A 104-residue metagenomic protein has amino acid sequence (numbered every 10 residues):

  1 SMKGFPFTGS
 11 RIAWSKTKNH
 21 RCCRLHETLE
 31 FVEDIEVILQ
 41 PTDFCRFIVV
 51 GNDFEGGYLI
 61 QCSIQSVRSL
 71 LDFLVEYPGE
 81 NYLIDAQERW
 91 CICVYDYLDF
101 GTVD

Functional and structural regions predicted by a protein language model:
S1-V103: Structured alpha/beta or helical-core interaction and ligand-binding surfaces enriched in interleaved
